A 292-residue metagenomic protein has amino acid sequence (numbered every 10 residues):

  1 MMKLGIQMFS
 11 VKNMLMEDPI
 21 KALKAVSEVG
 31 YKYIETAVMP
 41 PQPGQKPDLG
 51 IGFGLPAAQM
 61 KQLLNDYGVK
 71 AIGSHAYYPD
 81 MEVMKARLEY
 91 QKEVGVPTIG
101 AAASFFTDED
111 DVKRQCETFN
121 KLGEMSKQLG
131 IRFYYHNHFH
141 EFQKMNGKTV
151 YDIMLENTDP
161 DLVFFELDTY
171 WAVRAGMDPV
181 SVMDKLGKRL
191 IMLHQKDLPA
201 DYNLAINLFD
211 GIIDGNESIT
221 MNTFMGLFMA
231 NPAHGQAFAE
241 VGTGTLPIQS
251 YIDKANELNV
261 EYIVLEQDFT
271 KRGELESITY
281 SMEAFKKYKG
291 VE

Functional and structural regions predicted by a protein language model:
M1-T98, E283-E292: N-terminal pre-domain/capping segments
I6-M8, T36, S74, A101 (+4 more regions): Conserved beta-strand positions
D18-K21, D48-Q59, V83-A86, D110-T118 (+3 more regions): Alpha-helix N-cap and loop-to-helix initiation/capping positions
Y33, P40, K70-F165, R174 (+2 more regions): Active-site acidic/histidine proton-transfer and metal-coordination neighborhood in alpha/beta enzyme cores
S126-A239, T245: Acidic/histidine-rich catalytic cores of soluble enzymes
M192, E261-D268: Conserved active-site loop/cleft motifs that coordinate metal ions or position small ligands
L227, E240, F269-E292: Aromatic-rich peripheral "rim/lid" segments of glycoside hydrolase catalytic domains that contact and position glycan
T243-N256: A short, acidic, amphipathic alpha-helical segment used as a generic capping/interface helix at domain edges
